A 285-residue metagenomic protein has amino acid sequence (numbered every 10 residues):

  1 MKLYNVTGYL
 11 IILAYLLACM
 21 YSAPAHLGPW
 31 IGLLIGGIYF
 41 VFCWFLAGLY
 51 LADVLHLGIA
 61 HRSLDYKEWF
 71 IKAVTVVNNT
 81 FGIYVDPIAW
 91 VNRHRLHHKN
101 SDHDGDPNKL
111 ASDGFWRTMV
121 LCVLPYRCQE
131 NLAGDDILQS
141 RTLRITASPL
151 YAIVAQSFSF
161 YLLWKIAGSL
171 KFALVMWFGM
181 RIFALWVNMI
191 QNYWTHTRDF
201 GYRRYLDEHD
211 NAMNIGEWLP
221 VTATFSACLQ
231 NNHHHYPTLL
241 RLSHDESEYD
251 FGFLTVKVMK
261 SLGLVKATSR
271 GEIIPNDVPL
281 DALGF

Functional and structural regions predicted by a protein language model:
M1-I190, W194, L239-F285: Non-catalytic, topology-defining segments of multipass membrane proteins
N192-E246: Glycine/small-residue-rich hydrophobic helix-like segments
